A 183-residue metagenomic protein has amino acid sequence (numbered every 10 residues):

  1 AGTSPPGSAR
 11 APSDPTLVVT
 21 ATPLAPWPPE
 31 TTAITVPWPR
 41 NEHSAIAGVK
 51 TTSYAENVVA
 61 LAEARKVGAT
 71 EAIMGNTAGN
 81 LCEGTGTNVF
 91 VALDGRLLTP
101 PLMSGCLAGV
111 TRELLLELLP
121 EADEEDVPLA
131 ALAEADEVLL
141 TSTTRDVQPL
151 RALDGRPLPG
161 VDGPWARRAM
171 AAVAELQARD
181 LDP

Functional and structural regions predicted by a protein language model:
G2-P183: Helix-start/capping segments and mature chain N-termini
